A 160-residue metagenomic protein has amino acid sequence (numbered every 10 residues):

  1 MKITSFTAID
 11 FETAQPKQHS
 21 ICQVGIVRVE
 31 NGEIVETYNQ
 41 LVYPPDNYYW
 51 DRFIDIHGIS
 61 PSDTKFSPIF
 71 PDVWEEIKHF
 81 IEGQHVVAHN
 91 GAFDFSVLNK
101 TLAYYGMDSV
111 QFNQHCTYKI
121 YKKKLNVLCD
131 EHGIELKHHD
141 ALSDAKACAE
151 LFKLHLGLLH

Functional and structural regions predicted by a protein language model:
M1-F95, N99-Y105, Q111, L125-H139: Conserved non-catalytic scaffold segment of RNase H-like nuclease domains
M1-K2, A149-H160: Acidic two-metal-ion nuclease catalytic site recognized across multiple nuclease folds, prominently DnaQ/RNase D-T
T13-Q15, K119, A147: Short, glycine/acidic-enriched loop or turn micro-motifs at the edges of active sites
V27, A147-E150: Charged/polar positions on well-ordered alpha helices
D108-Y121: Conserved beta-strand -> loop -> alpha-helix junction used to position metal-binding or nucleic-acid-contacting
K119, D130, E150-K153: Generic alpha-helical structural context detector
D144: Short, conserved phosphate/pyrophosphate- and ester-handling motifs at nucleotide-, phospho-/glycolipid
